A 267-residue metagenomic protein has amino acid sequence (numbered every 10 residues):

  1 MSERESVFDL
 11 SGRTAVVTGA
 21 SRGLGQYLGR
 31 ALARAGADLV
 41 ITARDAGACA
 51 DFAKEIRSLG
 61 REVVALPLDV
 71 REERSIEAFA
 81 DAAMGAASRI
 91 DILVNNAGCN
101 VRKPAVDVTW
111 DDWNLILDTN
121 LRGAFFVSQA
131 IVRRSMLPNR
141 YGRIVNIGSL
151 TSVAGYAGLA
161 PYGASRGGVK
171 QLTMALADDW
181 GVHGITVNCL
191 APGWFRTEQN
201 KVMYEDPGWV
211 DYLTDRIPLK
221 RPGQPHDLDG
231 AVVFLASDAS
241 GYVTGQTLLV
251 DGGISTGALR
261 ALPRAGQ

Functional and structural regions predicted by a protein language model:
S21-R22, D45: Conserved glycine-rich cofactor-binding loop
P104-A105, T109-L117, L213: Substrate-binding pocket helix/loop in short-chain dehydrogenase/reductase
F125, Y141, R221-V250, S255: C-terminal substrate-recognition "lid" of short-chain dehydrogenase/reductases
S128, S165, T173: Active-site helix of classical SDR
R133-R134, D178-D179, G241: Alpha-helical segment proximal to the catalytic Tyr-Lys
S149: Residue(s) in the substrate-gating loop at a strand-loop-helix junction that position the organic substrate next
G181, T186, V243-G245: Short, small/polar-rich loop/turn modules that mediate ligand/substrate recognition or access, typified
